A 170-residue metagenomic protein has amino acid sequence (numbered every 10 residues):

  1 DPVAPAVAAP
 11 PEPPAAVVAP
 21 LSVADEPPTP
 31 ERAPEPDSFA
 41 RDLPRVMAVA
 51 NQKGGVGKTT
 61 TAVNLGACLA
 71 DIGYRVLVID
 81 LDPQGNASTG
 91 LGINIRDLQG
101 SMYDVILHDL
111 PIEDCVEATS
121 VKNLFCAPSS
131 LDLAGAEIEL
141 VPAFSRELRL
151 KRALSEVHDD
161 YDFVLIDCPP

Functional and structural regions predicted by a protein language model:
D1-P170: P-loop NTP-binding core
